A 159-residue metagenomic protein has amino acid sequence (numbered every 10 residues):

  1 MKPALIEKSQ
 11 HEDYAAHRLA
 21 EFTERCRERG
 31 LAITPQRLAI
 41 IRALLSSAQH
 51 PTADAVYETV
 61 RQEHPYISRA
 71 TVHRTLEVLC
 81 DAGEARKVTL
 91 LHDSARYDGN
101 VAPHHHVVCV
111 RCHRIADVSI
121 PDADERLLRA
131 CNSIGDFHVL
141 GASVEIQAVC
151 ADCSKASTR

Functional and structural regions predicted by a protein language model:
M1-G30: N-terminal leader segment of winged-helix/HTH proteins
C26-I33, S133-G135: Short amphipathic alpha-helical boundary/capping segments
L38-A43: Pre-recognition alpha-helix immediately N-terminal to the DNA-recognition helix within helix-turn-helix or winged-helix
S47-T52: Short capping segments at the starts of secondary-structure elements
A55-R61, V72: A short acidic, leucine-rich amphipathic alpha-helix
V72-A82: Basic amphipathic alpha-helical segments that dock to polyanions
D81-R159: Non-DNA-binding regulatory cores of transcription-related proteins, predominantly C-terminal effector-binding
